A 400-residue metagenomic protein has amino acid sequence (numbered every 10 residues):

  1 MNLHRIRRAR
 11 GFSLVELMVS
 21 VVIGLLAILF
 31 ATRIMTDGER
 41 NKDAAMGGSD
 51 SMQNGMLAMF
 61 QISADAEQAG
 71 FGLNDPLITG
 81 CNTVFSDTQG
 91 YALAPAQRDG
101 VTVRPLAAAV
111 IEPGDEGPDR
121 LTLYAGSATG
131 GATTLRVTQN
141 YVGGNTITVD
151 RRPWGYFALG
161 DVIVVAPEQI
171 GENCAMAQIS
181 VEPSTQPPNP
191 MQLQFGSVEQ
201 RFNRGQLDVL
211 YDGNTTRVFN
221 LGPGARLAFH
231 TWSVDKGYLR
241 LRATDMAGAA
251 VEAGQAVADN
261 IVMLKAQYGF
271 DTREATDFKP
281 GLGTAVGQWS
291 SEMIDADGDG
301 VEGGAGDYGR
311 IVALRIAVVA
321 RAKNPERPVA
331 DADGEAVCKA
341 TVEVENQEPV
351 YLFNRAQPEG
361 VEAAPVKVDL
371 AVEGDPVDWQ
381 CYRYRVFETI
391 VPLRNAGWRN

Functional and structural regions predicted by a protein language model:
N2-R5, R10-S63, E67-A69: Aliphatic-rich helix starts adjacent to a transmembrane/signal segment
A58-R383, P392, W398-N400: N-terminal pilin/flagellin-like segments and related low-complexity appendage regions
V386: P-loop NTP-binding site
